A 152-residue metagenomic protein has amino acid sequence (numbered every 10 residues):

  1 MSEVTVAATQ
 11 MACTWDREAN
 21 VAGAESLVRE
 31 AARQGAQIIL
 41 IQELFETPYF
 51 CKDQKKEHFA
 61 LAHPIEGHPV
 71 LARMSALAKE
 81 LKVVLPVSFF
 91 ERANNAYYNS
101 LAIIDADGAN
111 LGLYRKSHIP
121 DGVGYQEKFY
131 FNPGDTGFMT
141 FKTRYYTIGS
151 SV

Functional and structural regions predicted by a protein language model:
M1-A12: Short beta-strand segments enriched in small/hydrophobic residues
V6, N20, V28-E57, A78 (+1 more regions): Active-site beta-strand/loop signature of hydrolases that rely on acidic residues for catalysis
Q10-A12, Q42, R115: Residue-level recognition of beta-strand->loop/alpha-helix junctions
A12, F45, F90-E91: Catalytic metal-binding/acid-base residues of hydrolase active sites
E18-E25, H68: Glycine-rich anion/phosphate-binding loops
Q54-G67: A charged helix-plus-loop insertion that forms the helical arch/lid used to bind and gate nucleic-acid substrates
H63-E66, A76, R92-V152: Active-site catalytic loop in hydrolytic enzyme cores
P69-E80: Catalytic-core regions built around general acid/base machinery
